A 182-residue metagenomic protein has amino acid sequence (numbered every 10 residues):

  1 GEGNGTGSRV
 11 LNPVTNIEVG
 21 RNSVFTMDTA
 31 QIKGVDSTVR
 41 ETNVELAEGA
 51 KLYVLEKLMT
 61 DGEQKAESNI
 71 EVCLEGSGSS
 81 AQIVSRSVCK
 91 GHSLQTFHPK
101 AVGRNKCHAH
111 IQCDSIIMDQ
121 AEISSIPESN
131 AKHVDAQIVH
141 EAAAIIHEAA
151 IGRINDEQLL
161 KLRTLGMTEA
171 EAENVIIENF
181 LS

Functional and structural regions predicted by a protein language model:
G1-M167, E178-S182: Conserved beta-strand/loop scaffold segments within soluble protein domains that form the structured core and edges
